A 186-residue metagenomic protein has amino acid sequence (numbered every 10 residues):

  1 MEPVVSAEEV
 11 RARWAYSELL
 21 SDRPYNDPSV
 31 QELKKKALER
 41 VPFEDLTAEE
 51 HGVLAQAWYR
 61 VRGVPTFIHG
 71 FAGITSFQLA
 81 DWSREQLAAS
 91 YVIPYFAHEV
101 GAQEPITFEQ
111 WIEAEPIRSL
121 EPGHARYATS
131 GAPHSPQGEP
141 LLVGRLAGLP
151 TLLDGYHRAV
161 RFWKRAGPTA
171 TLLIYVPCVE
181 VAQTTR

Functional and structural regions predicted by a protein language model:
M1-A37, E44: Intrinsically disordered, low-structural-confidence terminal and linker regions
W14, R23, A57, I93 (+3 more regions): Intrinsically disordered, low-complexity segments enriched in small/polar residues
P28-Q31, K36-E49, V53-T151, K164: Short alpha-helix boundary/capping and kink motifs at helix termini
Q137-R186: A short, basic-hydrophobic beta/loop patch
